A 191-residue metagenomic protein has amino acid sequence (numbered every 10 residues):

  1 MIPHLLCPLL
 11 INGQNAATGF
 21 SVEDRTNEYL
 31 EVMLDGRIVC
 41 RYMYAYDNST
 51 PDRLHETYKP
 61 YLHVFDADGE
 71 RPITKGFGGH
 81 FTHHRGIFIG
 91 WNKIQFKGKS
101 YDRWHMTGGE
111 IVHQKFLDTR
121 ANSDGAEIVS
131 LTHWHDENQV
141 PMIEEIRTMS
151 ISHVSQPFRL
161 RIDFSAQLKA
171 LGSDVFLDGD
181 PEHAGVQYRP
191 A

Functional and structural regions predicted by a protein language model:
M1-P8: Bacterial N-terminal signal peptides
I11-G13: Boundary at the C-terminal end of the N-terminal hydrophobic targeting segment
N15-G86, S165, D174: Beta-strand-rich N-terminal accessory domains
N27-Y29, K59-Y61, G125-V129, I146 (+3 more regions): Extracellular structured ligand-interaction cores
R37, L131-H133, I146-S150, S165-K169 (+1 more regions): Residue-level recognition of well-ordered beta-strand positions that form the cores of beta-sheet-rich folds across
C40, P141-E145, V175: Short beta-strand segments
Y42-A45, R53-H55, S155-A191: Acidic (Asp/Glu-rich), glycine- and aromatic
H83-R159: Extended, loop-rich substrate-binding clefts of extracytoplasmic carbohydrate-active enzymes
